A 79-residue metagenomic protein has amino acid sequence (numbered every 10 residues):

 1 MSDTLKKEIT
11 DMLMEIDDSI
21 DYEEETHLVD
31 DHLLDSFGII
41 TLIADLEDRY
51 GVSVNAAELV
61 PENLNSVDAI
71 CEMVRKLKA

Functional and structural regions predicted by a protein language model:
M1-D21, E72-A79: Thiotemplate assembly-line natural product biosynthesis machinery
S2, H32, L59-N63: Alpha-helix initiation/capping motif
M14-L33, V52-E58, K78: Phosphopantetheine carrier-protein modules
G38: Two-component histidine kinase catalytic core, primarily the HATPase_c
L59-L77: C-terminal structural segments of small proteins and small subunits
